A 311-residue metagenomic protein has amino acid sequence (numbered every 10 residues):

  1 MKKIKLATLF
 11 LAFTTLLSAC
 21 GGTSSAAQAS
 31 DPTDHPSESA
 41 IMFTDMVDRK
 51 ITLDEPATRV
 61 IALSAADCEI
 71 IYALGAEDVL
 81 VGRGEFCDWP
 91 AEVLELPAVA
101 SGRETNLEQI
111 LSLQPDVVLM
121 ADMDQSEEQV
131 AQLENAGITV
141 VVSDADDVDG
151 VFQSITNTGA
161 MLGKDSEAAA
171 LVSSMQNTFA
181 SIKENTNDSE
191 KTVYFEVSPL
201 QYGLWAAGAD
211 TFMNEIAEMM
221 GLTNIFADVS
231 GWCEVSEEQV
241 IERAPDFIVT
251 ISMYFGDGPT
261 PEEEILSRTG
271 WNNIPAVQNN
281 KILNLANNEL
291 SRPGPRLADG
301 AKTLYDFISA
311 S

Functional and structural regions predicted by a protein language model:
K2-A7, S18-A66, D165-Y194, F247 (+1 more regions): Bacterial Sec-exported substrate-binding components of ABC uptake systems
L11, T15-L16: Hydrophobic core
M46-D48, P97-E108, V229-E237: Short helix-initiation/N-cap motifs at beta->coil->alpha
R59-L113, V117-M123: A short, structured surface patch at a secondary-structure boundary
F86-W89, W205-W232: Alpha-helical, coiled-coil/dimerization segments enriched in small aliphatic residues
D124-N135, E242, F247-L266: A ligand-binding cleft/hinge motif common to bilobed small-molecule-binding domains
S126-Q129, D144-N157, E190-F212, G256-P259: Extracytoplasmic ligand-binding site segments that recognize negatively charged/polar headgroups
F152-Q153, A160, A169, S173 (+2 more regions): Structured C-terminal subdomain patch of bacterial secreted/periplasmic proteins
